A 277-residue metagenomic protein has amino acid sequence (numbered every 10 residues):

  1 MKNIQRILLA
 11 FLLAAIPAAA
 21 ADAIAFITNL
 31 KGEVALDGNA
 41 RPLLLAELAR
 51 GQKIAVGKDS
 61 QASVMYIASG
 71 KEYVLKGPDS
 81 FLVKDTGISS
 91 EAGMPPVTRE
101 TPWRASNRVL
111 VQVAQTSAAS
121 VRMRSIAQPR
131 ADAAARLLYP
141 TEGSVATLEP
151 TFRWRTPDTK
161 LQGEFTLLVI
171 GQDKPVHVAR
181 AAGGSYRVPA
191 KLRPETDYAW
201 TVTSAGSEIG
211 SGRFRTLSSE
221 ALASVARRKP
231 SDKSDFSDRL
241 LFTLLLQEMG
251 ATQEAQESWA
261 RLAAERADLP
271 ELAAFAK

Functional and structural regions predicted by a protein language model:
A21-P150, R155, S218: Flexible, surface-exposed loop/linker segments and immediately adjacent secondary-structure boundaries
A92-V109, V225-A260: Compositionally biased low-complexity segments at domain edges in trafficked proteins and select soluble regulators
F152-P157, P194, G206-L241, L245-E248: Extended, polar beta-sheet/loop recognition surfaces of beta-rich domains that mediate binding to diverse ligands
P157-G171, Q256: Solvent-exposed loop/turn segments flanking beta-strands in beta-repeat/beta-sandwich domains
V176-A182: Short beta-strand segments within Ig-like beta-sandwich modules, predominantly Fibronectin type-III
A182-V188: Short S/T/G- and acidic-enriched coil/turn segments that sit immediately N-terminal to beta-strands in beta-sandwich
P189-D197: Surface-exposed, short loops/turns at beta-strand junctions within beta-sandwich domains
T252-K277: Short, charge-rich amphipathic alpha-helical segments embedded in non-transmembrane helical bundles/solenoids
